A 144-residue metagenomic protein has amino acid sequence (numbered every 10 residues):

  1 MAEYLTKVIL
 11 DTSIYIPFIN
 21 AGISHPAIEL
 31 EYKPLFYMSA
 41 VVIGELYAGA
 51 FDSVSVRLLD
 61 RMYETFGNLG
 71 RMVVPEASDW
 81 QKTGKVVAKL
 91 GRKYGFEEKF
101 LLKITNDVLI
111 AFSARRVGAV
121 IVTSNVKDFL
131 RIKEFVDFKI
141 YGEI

Functional and structural regions predicted by a protein language model:
M1-E3, K7, A111, R115-I144: Acidic, PIN/NYN-like endoribonuclease modules and their adjacent C-terminal/linker elements
M1-V42, A48-E64: Short, well-structured N-terminal submotif of metal-dependent ribonuclease cores
L10-D11, M38-S39, L102-I104, N125-V126 (+1 more regions): Histidine- and aromatic-rich ligand-binding microenvironments
I14-Y15, V42, D79, I110 (+1 more regions): Alpha-helix capping/helix-boundary segments
F18, E45, K82, R131: Phosphate- and divalent-cation-binding pockets in alpha/beta enzyme and binding domains that engage nucleotide-derived
S53-R57, L90-G91, K139-G142: Short, hinge-like loop/turn segments at secondary-structure boundaries
G70-E76, K139-E143: Short acidic-hydrophobic, aromatic-tinged amphipathic segments that line or gate anion-handling sites
M72-V120, S124: Active-site neighborhoods of divalent-metal-dependent phosphate/nucleic-acid chemistry enzymes
